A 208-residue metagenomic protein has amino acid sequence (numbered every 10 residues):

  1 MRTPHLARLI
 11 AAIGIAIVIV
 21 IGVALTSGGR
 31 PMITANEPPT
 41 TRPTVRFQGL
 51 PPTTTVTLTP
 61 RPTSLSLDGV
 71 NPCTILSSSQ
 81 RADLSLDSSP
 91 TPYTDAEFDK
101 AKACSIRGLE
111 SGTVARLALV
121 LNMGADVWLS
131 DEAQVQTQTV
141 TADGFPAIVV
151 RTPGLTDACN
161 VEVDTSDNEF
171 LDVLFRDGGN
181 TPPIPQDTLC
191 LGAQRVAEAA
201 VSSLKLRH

Functional and structural regions predicted by a protein language model:
M1, R61-S64, N180-D187: Short coil/turn segments at secondary-structure junctions
R2-T34: Hydrophobic single-pass membrane-targeting/anchoring helices
G28-F98: N-terminal "mature-domain start" segment
C73, C104, C190: Short cysteine clusters
S77, S85-S88, G108, A200-L204 (+1 more regions): Sec/Tat-exported extracytoplasmic proteins
S79-L84, S111-A115, D167-N168, A197-V201: Extracellular/mature segments of secreted proteins
D83-V150: Short, solvent-exposed recognition patches
Q138-H208: A short, solvent-exposed beta-edge/loop patch
